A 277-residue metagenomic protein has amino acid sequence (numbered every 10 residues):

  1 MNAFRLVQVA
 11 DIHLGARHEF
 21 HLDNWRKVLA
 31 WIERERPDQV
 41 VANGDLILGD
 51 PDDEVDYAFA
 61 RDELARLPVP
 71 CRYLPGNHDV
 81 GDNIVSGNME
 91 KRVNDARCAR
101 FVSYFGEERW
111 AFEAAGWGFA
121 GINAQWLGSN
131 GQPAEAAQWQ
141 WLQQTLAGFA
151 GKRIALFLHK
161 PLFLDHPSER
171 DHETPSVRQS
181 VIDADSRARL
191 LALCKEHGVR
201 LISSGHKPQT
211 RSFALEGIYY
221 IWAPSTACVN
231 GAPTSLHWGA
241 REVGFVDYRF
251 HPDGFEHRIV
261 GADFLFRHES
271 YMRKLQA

Functional and structural regions predicted by a protein language model:
M1, L201, V246-A277: A short C-terminal boundary segment appended to hydrolase-like catalytic domains
M1-A58, E63: N-terminal active-site segment of His-dependent metallophosphoesterases
A3, P37, P68, G151-R153 (+1 more regions): A general structural motif
Q8-A10, Q39-D45, C71-N77, I122-N123 (+3 more regions): Active-site neighborhood of phospho(di)ester-bond hydrolases with catalytic His/Asp-centered motifs
I12-L14, L46-G49, N77-D82, Q125-G128 (+3 more regions): Solvent-exposed loop/turn segments at secondary-structure junctions within structured extracellular/periplasmic domains
F20, N83-N88, H166-D171, A214-G217 (+2 more regions): Short aromatic-enriched loop/helix-cap "lid" or pocket-rim segments at secondary-structure transitions that line
D52-R153, I182, S186-K195, L215-E216 (+2 more regions): Extended active-site neighborhood of metal-dependent phosphoesterases/phosphodiesterases
F149-P167: Short acidic, glycine-rich surface-loop motifs adjacent to enzyme active sites
